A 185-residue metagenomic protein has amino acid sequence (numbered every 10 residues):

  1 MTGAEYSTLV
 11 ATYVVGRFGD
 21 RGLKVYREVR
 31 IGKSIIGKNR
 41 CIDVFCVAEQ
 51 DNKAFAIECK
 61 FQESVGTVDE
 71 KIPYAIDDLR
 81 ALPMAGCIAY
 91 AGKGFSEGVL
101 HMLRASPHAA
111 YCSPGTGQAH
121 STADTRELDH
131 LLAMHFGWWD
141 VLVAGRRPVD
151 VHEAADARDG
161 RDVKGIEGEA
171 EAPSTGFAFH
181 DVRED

Functional and structural regions predicted by a protein language model:
M1-K33: Acidic-basic catalytic patches of nuclease active cores, encompassing PD-(D/E)XK and other metal-cofactor nuclease
Y6, G37, T67-K71: Phosphate/oxyanion-binding active-site loops and adjacent basic polyanion-contact surfaces
L9, E70-P73, D129: Well-ordered, non-membrane alpha-helical segments in soluble/globular domains
V10-G22, L79-L82, L103, H135-W139: Hydrophobic, Leu/Ile/Phe/Ala-enriched alpha-helical segments that form helix-helix packing faces
L23-D51, G66: Active-site metal-binding core of divalent-cation-utilizing nuclease and nuclease-like domains
V25, G86, A110-Y111: Hydrophobic beta-strand scaffold residues
N52-F55, K60-P107: Catalytic cores of nucleic-acid endonucleases
R104-E169, S174-D185: Non-catalytic C-terminal interaction segments of nucleic acid-processing enzymes
